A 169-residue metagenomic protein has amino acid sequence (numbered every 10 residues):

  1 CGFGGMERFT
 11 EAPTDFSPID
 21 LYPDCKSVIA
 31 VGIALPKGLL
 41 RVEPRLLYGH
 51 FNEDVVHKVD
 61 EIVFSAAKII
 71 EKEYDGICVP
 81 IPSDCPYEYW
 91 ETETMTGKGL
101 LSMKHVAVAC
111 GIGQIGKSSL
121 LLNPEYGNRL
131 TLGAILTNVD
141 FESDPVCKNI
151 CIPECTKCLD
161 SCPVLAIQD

Functional and structural regions predicted by a protein language model:
C1-H57: Non-catalytic, usually N-terminal nucleic-acid engagement modules in DNA/RNA processing proteins
A12, Y48-G49, D54-D169: Catalytic cores of enzyme domains
